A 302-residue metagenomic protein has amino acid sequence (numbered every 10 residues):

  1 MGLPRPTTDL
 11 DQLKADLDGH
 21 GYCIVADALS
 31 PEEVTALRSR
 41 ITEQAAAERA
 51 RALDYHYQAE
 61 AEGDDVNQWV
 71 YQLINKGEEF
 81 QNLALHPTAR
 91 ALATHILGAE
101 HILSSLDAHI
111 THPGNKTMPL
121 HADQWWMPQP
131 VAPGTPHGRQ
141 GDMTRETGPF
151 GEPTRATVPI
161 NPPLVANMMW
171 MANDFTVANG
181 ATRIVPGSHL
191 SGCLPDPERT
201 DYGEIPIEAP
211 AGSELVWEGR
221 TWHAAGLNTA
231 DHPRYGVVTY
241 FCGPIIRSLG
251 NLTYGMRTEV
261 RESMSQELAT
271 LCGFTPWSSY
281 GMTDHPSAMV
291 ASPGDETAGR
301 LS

Functional and structural regions predicted by a protein language model:
M1-G19, A26-E146: Non-heme Fe(II)-dependent double-stranded beta-helix
I24-A26, I102-S105, R183-I184, V216-W217: A structural signal for short, well-ordered beta-strand segments and their strand-loop junctions that often border
S30, E78-N82, N161, D201 (+2 more regions): Aromatic-acidic/polar surface patches that form glycan- and anion
S30-P31, A108-P113, W125, D174-V177 (+3 more regions): Short, solvent-exposed loop/turn segments at secondary-structure junctions
L92, K116-E208, R247-M256: Catalytic core of non-heme Fe(II) oxygenases with the double-stranded beta-helix
I102, P162-L164, D231-P233: A short, structural micro-pattern
L106-A108, M168-W170, V237-F241: A structural signal for short, well-ordered beta-strand segments
S191-G192, D196-W222, G226-S302: Conserved double-stranded beta-helix
